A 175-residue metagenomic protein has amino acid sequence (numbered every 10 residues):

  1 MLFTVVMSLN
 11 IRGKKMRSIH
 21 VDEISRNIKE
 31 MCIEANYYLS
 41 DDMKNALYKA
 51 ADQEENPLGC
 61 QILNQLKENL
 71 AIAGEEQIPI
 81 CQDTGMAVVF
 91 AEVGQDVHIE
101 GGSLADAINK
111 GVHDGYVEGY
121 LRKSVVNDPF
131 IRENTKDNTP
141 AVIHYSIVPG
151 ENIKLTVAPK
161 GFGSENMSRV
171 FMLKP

Functional and structural regions predicted by a protein language model:
L9-P175: Non-transmembrane, aqueous-exposed alpha-helical and coiled segments at domain scale
